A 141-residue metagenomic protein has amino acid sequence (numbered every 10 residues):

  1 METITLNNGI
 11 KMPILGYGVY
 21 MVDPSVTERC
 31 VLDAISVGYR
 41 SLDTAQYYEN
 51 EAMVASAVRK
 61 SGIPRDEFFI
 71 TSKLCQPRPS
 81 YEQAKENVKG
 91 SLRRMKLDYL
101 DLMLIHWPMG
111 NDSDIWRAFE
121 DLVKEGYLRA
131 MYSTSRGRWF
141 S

Functional and structural regions predicted by a protein language model:
M1-F68, K124: N-terminal binding-site loop/beta-alpha segment at the start of enzyme catalytic domains that lines or forms
M12-G16, R40-S41, E67-K73, Y99-L104 (+1 more regions): Structural preference for beta-strand elements that scaffold enzyme active sites
L15-G18, P24, C75, P79-V88: Solvent-exposed, well-ordered amphipathic alpha-helical segments that flank/support binding or catalytic loops
Y20-V22, A45-Y47, K73-P77, I105-P108 (+1 more regions): Active-site beta-loop-alpha junctions enriched in small/polar residues
Y39, S56-A57, P64, Q76 (+3 more regions): Charge-rich, low-complexity amphipathic helices in intrinsically disordered tails/linkers adjacent to domains
V58, L74, F119-L122: Hydrophobic positions in alpha-helices of CheY-like receiver
P79-S141: Glycine/proline-rich, positively charged, aromatic-decorated active-site loop/lid region on the catalytic face
